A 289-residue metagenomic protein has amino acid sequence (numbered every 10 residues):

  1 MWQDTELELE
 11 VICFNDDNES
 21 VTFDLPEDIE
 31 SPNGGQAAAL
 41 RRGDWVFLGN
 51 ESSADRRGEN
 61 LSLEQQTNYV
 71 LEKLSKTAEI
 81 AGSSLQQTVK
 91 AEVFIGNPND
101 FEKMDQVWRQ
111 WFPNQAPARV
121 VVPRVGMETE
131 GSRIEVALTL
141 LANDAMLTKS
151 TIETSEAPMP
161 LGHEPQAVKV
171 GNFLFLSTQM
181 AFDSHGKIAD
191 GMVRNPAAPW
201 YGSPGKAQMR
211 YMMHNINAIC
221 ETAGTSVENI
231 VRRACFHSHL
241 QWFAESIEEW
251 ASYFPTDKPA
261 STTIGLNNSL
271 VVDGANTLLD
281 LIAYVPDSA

Functional and structural regions predicted by a protein language model:
M1-E72, K76-H214, A218-R232, H237-A289: N-terminal presequence-like segments and the immediate start of the first folded domain
